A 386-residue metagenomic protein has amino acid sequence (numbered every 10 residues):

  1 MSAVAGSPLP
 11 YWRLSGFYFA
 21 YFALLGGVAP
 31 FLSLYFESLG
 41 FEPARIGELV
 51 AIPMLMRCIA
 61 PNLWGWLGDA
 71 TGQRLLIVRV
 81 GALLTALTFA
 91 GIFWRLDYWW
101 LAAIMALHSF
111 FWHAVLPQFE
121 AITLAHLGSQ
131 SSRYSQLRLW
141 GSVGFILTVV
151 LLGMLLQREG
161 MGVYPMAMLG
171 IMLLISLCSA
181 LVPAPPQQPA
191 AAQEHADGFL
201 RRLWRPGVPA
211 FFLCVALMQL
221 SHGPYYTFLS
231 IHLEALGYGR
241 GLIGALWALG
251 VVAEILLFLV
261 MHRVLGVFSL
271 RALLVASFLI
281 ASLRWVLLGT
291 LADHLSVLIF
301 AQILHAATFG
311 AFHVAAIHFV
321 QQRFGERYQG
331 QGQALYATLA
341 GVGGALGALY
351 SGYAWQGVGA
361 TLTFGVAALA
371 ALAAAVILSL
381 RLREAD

Functional and structural regions predicted by a protein language model:
S2-P8, V182-V215: Juxtamembrane intracellular "pre-TM" segments in multi-pass secondary transporters
A5-M54, V208-V215, Q219-L246: Helix-loop boundary and gating motifs at the non-cytosolic
F19, T88, Y98-V115, A216 (+1 more regions): Hydrophobic core of transmembrane alpha-helices in multi-pass small-molecule transporters, especially MFS/SLC-type
F36-E37, L67-G68, L139, M154-E159 (+3 more regions): Interfacial helix-cap and linker-helix signal at transmembrane-aqueous boundaries of multi-pass secondary transporters
I59-Q73, L156-Q157, L256-L270, W355-Q356: Helix-to-loop junctions at the C-terminal end of transmembrane segments in multipass secondary transporters
L76-A90, A272-L287: Structural signature of the two symmetry-related core transmembrane helices
A106-W140: Cytoplasmic helix-loop-helix junction between adjacent transmembrane helices in 12-TM secondary transporters
V163-A180, L362-L380: Symmetry-related core transmembrane helices of the 12-TM Major Facilitator Superfamily/SLC fold
